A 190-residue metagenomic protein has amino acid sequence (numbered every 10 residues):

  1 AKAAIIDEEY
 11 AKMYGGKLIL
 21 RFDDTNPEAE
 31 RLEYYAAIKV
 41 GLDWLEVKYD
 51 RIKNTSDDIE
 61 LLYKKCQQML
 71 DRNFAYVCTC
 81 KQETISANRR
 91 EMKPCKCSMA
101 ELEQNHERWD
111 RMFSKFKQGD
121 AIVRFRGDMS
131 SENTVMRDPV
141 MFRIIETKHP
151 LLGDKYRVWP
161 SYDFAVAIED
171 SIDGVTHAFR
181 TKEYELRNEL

Functional and structural regions predicted by a protein language model:
K2-M13: Histidine-anchored nucleotide/phosphate-binding helix
A4, L32-K39, N188: Short, surface-exposed alpha-helical segments at coil->helix boundaries
D7, I38, M69, D170: Residue-level signal for inorganic ion chemistry
Y14-I19: Short, well-structured active-site flanking segments
L20, D24, L32, N54 (+1 more regions): Active-site cores that bind ATP or allylic diphosphates and position pyrophosphate for catalysis
N26-R31, D58-L61: Acidic, metal-coordinating catalytic cores used for nucleic-acid/nucleotide bond scission and strand-transfer chemistry
Y34-I59, C66, N73-Y76: A glycine-rich helix N-cap at a beta->alpha junction
